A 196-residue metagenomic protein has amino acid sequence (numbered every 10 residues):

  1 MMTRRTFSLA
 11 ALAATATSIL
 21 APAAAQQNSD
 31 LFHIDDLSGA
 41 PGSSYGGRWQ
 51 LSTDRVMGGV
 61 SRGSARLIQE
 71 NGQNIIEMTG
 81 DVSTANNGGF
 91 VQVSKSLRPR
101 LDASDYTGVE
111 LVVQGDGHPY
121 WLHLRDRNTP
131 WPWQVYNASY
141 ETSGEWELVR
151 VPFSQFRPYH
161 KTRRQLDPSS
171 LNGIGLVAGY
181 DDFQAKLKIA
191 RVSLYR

Functional and structural regions predicted by a protein language model:
M1-A14: N-terminal secretory signal peptides and thylakoid transit peptides that target proteins across membranes
L12, A16, S193-L194: A short, amphipathic alpha-helical segment
L20-A21: N-terminal signal peptide c-region/cleavage motif recognized by signal peptidases
A24-R196: Beta-rich carbohydrate-recognition modules and glycan-binding surfaces
